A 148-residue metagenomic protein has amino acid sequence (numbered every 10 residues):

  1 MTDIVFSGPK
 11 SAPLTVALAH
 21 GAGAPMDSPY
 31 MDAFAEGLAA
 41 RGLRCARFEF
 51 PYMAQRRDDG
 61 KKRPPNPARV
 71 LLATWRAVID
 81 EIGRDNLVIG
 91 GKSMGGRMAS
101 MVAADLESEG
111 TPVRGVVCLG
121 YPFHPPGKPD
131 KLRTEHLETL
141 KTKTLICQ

Functional and structural regions predicted by a protein language model:
M1-L87: Serine-hydrolase catalytic machinery in alpha/beta-hydrolase-like enzymes
A33, M101-D105: Active-site signature of alpha/beta-hydrolase-fold catalytic machinery across serine- and Asp/Cys-nucleophile hydrolases
I89-G91, L119: Short beta-strand immediately N-terminal to the catalytic nucleophile in serine-hydrolase-like folds
G91-G95, A99: Gly/Ala-rich beta-loop-alpha elbow adjacent to hydrolase catalytic centers
M98-V102, G127: Hydrolases whose catalytic domains are alpha/beta-hydrolase-1, hotdog thioesterase, or metallo-beta-lactamase-like
G110-F123: A conserved short beta-strand
P129-E138: Charged helix-capping and loop-helix junction motifs
L140, I146-Q148: Short beta-strand/loop motif that positions the catalytic acidic residue of the alpha/beta-hydrolase fold
